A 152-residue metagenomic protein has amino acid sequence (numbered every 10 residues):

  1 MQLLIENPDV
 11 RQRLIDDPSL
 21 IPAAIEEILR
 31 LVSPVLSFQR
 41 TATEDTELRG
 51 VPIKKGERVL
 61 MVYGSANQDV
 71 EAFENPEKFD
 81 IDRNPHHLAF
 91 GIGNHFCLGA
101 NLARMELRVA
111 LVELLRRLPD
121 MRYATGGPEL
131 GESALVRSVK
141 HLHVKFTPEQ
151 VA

Functional and structural regions predicted by a protein language model:
M1-A152: Cytochrome P450
